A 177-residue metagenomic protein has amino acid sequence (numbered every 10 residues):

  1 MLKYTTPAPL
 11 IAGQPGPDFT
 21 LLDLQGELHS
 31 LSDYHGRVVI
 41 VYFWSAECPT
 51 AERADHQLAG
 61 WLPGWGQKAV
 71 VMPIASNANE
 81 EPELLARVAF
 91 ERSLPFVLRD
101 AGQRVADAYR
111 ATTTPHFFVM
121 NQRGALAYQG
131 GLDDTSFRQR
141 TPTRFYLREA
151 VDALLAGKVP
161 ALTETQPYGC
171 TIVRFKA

Functional and structural regions predicted by a protein language model:
M1-L31: N-terminal "domain-start" segment that seeds a small globular fold
L10, S45-E47, L58, W65: Ligand-binding pocket scaffold of soluble enzyme catalytic domains
S30-E52, V151: Short active-site neighborhood of thiol/selenol oxidoreductases, capturing the structured segment around
S45-H56, A78-N79, F117, G169-R174: Short, thiol/selenol-centered motifs that function as redox-active sites or metal-ligating centers
E52-E91, A101-A108: Structural microenvironment flanking redox-active thiols in thiol-disulfide oxidoreductases
V88-N121, L126-Q129: Short, internal strand/loop/helix patches that form the active-site neighborhood or redox-interaction surface
V119-Q122, L126-A177: Thiol-/selenol-based redox modules, centered on thioredoxin-like and closely related oxidoreductase domains
